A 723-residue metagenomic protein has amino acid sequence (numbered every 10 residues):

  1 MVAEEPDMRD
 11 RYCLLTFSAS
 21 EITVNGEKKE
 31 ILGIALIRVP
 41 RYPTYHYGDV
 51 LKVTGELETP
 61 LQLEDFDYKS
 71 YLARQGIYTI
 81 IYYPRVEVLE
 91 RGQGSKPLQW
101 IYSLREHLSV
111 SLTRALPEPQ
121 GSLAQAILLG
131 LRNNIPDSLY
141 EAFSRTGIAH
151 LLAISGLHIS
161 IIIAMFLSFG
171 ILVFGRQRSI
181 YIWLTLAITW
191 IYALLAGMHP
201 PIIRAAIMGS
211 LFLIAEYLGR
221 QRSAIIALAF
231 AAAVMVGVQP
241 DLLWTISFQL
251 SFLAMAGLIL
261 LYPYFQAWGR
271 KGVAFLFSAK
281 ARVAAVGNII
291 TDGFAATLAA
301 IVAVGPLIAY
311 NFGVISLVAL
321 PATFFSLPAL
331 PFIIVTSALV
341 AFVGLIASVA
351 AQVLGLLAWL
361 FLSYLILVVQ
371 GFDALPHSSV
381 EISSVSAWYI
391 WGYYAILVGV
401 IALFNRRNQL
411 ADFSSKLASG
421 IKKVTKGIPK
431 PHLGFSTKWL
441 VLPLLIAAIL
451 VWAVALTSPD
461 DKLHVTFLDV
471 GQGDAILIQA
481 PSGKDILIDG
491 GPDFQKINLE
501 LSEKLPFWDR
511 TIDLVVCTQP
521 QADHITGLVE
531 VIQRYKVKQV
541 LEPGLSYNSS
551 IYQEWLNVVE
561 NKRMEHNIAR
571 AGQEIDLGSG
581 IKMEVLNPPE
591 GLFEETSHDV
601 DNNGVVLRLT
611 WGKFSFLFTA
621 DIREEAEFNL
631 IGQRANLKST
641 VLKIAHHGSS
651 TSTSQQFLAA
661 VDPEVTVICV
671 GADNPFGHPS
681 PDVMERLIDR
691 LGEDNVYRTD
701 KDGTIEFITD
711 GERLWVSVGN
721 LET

Functional and structural regions predicted by a protein language model:
M1-H150, L499, R510-T511, Q553-L577 (+1 more regions): Membrane-interface helix/helix-cap signal primarily in integral membrane proteins
P6, G156, P240, P263-Y264 (+7 more regions): Proline-centered helix-kink/hinge sites
S18-I22, Y310, Q479, T610: A generic structural motif
P40-E56, Y68-Y71, G92, G272-A281 (+1 more regions): Non-globular, low-confidence helical/coil segments that flank catalytic cores
V53, L72-M208, L213, V302 (+6 more regions): Aromatic-rich juxtamembrane segments at the membrane interface
I81, P136-A319, S384-S458, F628 (+3 more regions): Hydrophobic alpha-helical transmembrane segments in multi-pass membrane proteins
P97-L116, L123, L131, L139 (+16 more regions): Hydrophobic alpha-helical segments of integral membrane proteins, encompassing both true transmembrane helices
T189, I301, I334-S337, I366: Helical transmembrane-bundle signal
